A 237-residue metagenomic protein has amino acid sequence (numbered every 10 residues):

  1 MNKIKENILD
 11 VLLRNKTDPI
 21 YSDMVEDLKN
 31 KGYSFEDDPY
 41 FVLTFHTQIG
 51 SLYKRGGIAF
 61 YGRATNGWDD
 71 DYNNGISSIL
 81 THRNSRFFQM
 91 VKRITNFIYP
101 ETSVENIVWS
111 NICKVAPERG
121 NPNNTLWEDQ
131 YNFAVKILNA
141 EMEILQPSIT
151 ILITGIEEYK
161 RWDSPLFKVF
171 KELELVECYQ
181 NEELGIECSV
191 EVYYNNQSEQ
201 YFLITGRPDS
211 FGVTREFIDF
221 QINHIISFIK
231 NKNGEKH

Functional and structural regions predicted by a protein language model:
M1-F87, A134-I137, E141, C188-N196 (+1 more regions): Active-site and ligand/interface coordination hotspots across diverse enzymes and nucleic-acid-associated assemblies
M1-K16, N123-V135, S164-H237: C-terminal capping/extension of enzyme domains
A59-F60, S103-N111, I149-T154, I204: A structural signal for short, well-ordered beta-strand segments and their strand-loop junctions that often border
R63-W68, C113-P117, G155-K160, R207-F211: Short, solvent-exposed loop/turn segments at secondary-structure junctions
D70-Y72, R119-P122, T154, K160-L166 (+1 more regions): A short acidic (Asp/Glu
N74-F133, A140: Extracellular-facing segments of soluble proteins and assemblies that are Gly/Ser/Thr-biased and enriched in aromatics
R93-E105, I144-S148, E191-Y201: A structural motif corresponding to the C-terminal end of an alpha-helix and its immediate exit/capping segment
L138-I156: Proline-aspartate-enriched helix->loop->beta-strand connector
